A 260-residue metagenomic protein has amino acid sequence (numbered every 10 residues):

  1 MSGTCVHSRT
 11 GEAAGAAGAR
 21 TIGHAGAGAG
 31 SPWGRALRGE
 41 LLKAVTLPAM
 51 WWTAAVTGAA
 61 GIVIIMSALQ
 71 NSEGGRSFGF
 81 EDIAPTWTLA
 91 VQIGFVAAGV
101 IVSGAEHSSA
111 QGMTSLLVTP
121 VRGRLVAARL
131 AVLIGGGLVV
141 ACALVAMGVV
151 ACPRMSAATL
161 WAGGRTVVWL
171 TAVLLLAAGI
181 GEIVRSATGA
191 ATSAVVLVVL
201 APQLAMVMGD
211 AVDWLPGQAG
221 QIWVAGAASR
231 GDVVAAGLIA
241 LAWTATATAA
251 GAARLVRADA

Functional and structural regions predicted by a protein language model:
G3-R9, G23-G30, P48-M50, A54-V102 (+4 more regions): Secretory targeting signals
G11-G15: N-terminal intrinsically disordered, low-complexity tails
A27-P48, V100-V126, A178-A190, A247-A260: Cytoplasmic membrane-interface segments at the C-terminal ends of transmembrane helices
T192-A194: Binding-cleft/active-site segments that stabilize strongly anionic ligands or cofactors
W214-Q218: An amphipathic, aromatic/His-enriched active-site/gating alpha helix that lines ligand/cofactor pockets
